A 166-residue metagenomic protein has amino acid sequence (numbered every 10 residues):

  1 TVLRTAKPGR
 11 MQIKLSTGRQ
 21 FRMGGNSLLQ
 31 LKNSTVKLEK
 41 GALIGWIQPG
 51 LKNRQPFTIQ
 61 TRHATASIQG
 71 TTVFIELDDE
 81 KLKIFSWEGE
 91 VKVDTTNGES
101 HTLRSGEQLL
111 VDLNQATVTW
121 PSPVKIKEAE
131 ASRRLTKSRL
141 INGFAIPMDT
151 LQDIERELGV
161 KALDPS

Functional and structural regions predicted by a protein language model:
V2-A66, I84-V93: Short, small-residue-rich packing micro-motifs
M11, V73-I75: Short, charged beta-strand/loop "edge" motif centered at a coil->beta-strand transition that forms conserved
G24, L31-K32, D78-K83, E90-S166: C-terminal interaction modules
S67-V73: Active-site glycine-rich loop that binds ribose-phosphate moieties when present
